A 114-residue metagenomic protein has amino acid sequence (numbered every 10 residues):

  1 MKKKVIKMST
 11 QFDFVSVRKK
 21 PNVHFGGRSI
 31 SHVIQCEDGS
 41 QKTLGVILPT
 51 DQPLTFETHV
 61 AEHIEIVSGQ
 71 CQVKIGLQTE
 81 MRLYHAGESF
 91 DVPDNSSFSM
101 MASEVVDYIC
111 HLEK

Functional and structural regions predicted by a protein language model:
M1-Q41: A short, N-terminal "cap"/entry segment at the start of jelly-roll beta-barrel domains of the cupin/DSBH fold
F25, L54-F56, V73-K74: Short loop/turn motifs at secondary-structure junctions and domain boundaries
Q35-E37, K74-G76, M101, E113: A generic structural motif
Q35-H59, A86, D91-D94: Conserved short histidine dyad/triad with adjacent acidic residue
T58-V73: Short, conserved beta-strand element in jelly-roll/cupin
P93-K114: Ligand-binding loop in jelly-roll beta-barrel domains
